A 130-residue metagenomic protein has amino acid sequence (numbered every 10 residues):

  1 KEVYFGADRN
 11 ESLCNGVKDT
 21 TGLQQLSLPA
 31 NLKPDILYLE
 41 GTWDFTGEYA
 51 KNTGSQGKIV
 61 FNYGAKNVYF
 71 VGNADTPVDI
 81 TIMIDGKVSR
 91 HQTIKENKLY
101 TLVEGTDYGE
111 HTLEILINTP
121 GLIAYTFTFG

Functional and structural regions predicted by a protein language model:
K1-G130: Non-globular targeting/processing and membrane-anchoring segments
